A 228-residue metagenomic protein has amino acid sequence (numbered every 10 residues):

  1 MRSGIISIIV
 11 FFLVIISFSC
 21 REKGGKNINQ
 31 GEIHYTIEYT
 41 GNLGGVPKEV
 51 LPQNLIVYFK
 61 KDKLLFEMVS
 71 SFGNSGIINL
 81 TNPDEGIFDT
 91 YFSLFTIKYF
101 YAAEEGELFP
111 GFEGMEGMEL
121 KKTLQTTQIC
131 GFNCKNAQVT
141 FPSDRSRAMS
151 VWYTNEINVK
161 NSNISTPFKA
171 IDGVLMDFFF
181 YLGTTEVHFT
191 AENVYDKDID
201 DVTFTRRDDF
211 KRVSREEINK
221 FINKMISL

Functional and structural regions predicted by a protein language model:
M1-I6: Positively charged n-region of N-terminal signal peptides that target proteins for export
I16-S19: C-terminal motif of bacterial Sec signal peptides marking the signal peptidase cleavage site
R21-L228: Extended soluble regions of mature proteins
